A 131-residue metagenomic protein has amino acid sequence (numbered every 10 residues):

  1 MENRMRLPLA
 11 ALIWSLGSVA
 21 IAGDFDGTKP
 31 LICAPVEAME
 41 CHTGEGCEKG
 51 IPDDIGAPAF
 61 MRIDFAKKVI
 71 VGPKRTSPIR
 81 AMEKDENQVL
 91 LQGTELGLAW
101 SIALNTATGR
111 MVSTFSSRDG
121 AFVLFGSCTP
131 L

Functional and structural regions predicted by a protein language model:
M1-A11: Bacterial N-terminal signal peptides that target proteins for export
S15-V19: N-terminal signal peptide c-region/cleavage motif recognized by signal peptidases
A20-D24: Boundary at the C-terminal end of the N-terminal hydrophobic targeting segment
G27-K67: Short, solvent-exposed loop/hinge segments that bridge or flank secondary-structure elements
P35, I70-P73, L91-Q92, G109-F115: Short hydrophobic/aromatic-rich beta-strand segments that constitute the beta-sheet cores of beta-sandwich/beta-barrel
A59-M61, A99-L104, G126-T129: Hydrophobic/aromatic beta-strand elements that line small-molecule binding cavities or substrate pockets in beta-rich
I63-W100: Contiguous, well-ordered beta-strand patches that form the walls/edges of small beta-barrel/beta-sandwich domains
A103-L104, M111-F125: Short, exposed beta-strand-loop hairpins at the edges of beta-sheets in extracellular/periplasmic proteins
